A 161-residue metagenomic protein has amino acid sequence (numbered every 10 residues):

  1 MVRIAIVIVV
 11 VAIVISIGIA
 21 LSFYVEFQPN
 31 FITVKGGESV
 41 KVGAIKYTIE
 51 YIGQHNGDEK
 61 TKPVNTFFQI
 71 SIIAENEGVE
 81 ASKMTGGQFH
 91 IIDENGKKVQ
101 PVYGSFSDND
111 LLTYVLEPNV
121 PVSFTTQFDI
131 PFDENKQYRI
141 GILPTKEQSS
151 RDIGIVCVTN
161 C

Functional and structural regions predicted by a protein language model:
V2-Y24, Q88-I92, L116-C161: Surface-exposed edge beta-strand/loop patches
A20-V34: Sec-dependent signal peptide cleavage junction
N30-V64: Low-complexity, acidic Ser/Thr/Pro/Gly-rich terminal tails and inter-domain linkers that flank the onset of structured
T33-K35, G53-D58, S107-T113, S123-T126: Short structured motifs
Y47-I49, Q69, M84: Hydrophobic residues on conserved beta-strands that form the core of alpha/beta folds
T61-K62, E75-V122, S150-C161: The feature marks short-to-medium sequence segments in extracytoplasmic or secretory-pathway proteins
F68-I70, V122: Hydrophobic core residues within well-ordered beta-strands of beta-rich domains
S71-E75, Q127: Short edge beta-strand/loop segments characteristic of extracellular beta-sandwich folds
